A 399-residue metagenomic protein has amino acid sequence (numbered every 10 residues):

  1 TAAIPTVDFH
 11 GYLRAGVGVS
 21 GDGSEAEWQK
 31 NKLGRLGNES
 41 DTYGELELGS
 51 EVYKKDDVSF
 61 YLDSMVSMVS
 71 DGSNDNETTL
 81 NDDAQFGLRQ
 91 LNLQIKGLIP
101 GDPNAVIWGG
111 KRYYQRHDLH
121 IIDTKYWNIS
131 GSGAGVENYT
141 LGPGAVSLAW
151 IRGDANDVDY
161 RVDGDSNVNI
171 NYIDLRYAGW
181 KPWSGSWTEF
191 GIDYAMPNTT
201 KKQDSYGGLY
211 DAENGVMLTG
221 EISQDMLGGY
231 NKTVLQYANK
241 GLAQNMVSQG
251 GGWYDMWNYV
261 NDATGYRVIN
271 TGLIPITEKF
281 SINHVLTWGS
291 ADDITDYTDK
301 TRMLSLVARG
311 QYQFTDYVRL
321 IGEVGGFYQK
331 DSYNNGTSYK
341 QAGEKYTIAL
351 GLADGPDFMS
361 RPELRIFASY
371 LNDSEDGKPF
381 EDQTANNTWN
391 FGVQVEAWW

Functional and structural regions predicted by a protein language model:
T1-D102, E137-Y139, L273, R309-Y312 (+3 more regions): Beta-barrel outer-membrane channel/assembly domains of diderm bacteria
T1-F9, G49-L62, L98-V106, T140-S147 (+6 more regions): Short loop/turn motifs that connect adjacent beta-strands in outer-membrane beta-barrel proteins
A2-I4, G37-Y43, D83-Q90, K125-I129 (+8 more regions): Transmembrane beta-barrel outer-membrane domains
A15-G21, V66-S70, K111-Q115, W150-N156 (+8 more regions): Transmembrane beta-strands of outer-membrane beta-barrel pores
G16-L36, N76-A84, R89, G101-G208 (+1 more regions): Surface-exposed coil loops of outer-membrane beta-barrel proteins
S50-S59, V66, D118-I121, N156-Y172 (+4 more regions): A broadly tuned preference for mixed-charge, low-complexity surface segments
L175, W180-Y333, A342-Y346, L352 (+1 more regions): Detector for outer-membrane/organellar transmembrane beta-barrel domains, recognizing the amphipathic beta-strand
E278-F280, G336-S338, P356-D357, F380-T384: Short proline/glycine-enriched turn/loop segments at secondary-structure junctions
